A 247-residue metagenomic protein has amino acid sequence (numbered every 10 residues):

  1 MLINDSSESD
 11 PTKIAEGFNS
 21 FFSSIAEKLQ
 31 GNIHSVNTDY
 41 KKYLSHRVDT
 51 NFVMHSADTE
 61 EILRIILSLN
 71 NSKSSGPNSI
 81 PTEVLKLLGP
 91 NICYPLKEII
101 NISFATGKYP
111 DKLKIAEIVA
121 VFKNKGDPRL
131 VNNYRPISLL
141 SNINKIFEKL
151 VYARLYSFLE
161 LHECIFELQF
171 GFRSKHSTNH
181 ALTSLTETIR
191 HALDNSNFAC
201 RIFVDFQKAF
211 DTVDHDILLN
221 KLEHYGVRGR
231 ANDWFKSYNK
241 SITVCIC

Functional and structural regions predicted by a protein language model:
M1-N132, S138, K145-I146, F198 (+1 more regions): Surface-exposed loop/turn segments and immediately adjacent short secondary-structure elements within folded domains
N19, C93, N132-E163, L182-S184 (+1 more regions): Conserved pre-motif C helix in the palm subdomain of viral-like polymerases
V53-T59, H176, H180-E187: Short, motif-level signal for alpha-helix interfacial/capping segments enriched in acidic residues and aromatics/proline
S72-I80, I118, R129-L139, H180-N220: Conserved catalytic palm subdomain of right-hand nucleotidyl-transferase polymerases, strongest for RNA-directed enzymes
I80-L88, Q169-S174, F203-A209: Conserved short loop/turn motifs at secondary-structure junctions
K114-I115, L161-L168: A short alpha-helix capping/helix-loop junction motif
S157, R190-D194, V244: Conserved helix-loop functional segments at active or binding sites
F206-C247: Conserved polymerase palm-domain catalytic core
